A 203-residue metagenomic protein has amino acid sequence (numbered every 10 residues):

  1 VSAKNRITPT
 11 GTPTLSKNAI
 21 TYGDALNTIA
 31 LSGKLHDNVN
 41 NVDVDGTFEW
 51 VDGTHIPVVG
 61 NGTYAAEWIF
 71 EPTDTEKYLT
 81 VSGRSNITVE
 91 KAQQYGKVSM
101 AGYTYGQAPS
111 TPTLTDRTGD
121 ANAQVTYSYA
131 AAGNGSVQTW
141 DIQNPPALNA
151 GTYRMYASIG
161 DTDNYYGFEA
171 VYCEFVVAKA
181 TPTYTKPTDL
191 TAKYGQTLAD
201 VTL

Functional and structural regions predicted by a protein language model:
V1-L203: Solvent-exposed beta-strand/loop surfaces, strongest in extracytoplasmic domains of secreted and cell-surface proteins
